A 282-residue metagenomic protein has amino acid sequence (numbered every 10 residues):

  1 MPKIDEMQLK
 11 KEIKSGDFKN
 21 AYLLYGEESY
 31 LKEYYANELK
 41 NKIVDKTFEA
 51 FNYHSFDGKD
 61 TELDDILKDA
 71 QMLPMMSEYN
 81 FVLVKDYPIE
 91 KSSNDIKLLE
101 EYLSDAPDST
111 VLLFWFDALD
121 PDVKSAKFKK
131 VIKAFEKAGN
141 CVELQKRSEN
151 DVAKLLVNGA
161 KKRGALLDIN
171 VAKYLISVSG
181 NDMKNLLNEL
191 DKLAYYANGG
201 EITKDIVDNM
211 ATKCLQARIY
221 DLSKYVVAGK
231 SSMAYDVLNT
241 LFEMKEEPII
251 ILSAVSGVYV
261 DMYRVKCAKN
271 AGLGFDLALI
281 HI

Functional and structural regions predicted by a protein language model:
M1-I280: Conserved beta/loop motifs at nucleotide-recognition and modification sites
